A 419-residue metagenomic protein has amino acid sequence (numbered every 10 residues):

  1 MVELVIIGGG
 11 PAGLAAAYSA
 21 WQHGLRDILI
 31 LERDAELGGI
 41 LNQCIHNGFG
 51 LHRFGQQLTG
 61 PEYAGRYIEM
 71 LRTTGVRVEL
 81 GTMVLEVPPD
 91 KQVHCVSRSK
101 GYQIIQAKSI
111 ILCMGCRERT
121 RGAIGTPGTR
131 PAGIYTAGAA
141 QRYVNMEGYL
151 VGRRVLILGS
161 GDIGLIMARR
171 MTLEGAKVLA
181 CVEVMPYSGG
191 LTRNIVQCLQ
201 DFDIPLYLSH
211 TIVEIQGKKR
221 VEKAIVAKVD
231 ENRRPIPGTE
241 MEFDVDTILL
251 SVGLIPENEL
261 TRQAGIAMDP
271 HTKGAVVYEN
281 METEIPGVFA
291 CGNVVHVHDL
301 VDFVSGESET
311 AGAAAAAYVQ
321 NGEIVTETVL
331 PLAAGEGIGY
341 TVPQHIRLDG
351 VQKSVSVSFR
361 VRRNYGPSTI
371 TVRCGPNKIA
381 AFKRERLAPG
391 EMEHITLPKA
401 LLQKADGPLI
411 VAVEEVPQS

Functional and structural regions predicted by a protein language model:
M1-E3, L80, A316-S419: Rossmann-like nucleotide/phosphate-binding core characteristic of flavoprotein oxidoreductases
M1-I7, G65-R154, E231-G238, L249 (+1 more regions): FAD-binding core/adjacent interface of flavoenzyme oxidoreductases
L4-R66, M70, R142, V151-Q197: Beta1-alpha1 glycine-rich phosphate/pyrophosphate-binding loop at the start of Rossmann-like nucleotide-binding domains
A17-S19, N42-Q43, A123-T126, A168-R170 (+2 more regions): Short amphipathic alpha-helical segments
I68-C95, T172-E259, K353-E385: A Rossmann-like FAD-binding core segment of flavoenzymes
Y102-Q103, S109-L206, T211-R220, V294-L300 (+1 more regions): Predominantly flavin-linked oxidoreductase catalytic cores and closely associated redox partners
L112, I134-V144, T247-H298: FAD-site-proximal beta/loop scaffold in flavoenzymes
C291-A334: A conserved FAD-binding loop/helix module that cradles the flavin
